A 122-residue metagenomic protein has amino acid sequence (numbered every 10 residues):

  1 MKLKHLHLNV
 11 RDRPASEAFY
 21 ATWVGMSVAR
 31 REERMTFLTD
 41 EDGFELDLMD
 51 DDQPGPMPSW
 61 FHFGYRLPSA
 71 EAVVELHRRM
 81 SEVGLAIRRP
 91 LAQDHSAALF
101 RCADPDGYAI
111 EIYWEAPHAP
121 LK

Functional and structural regions predicted by a protein language model:
M1-P14, H62-F63, A116-K122: N-terminal beta-strand motif that seeds the catalytic metal site of vicinal oxygen chelate
D12-P14, P68-A72: Helix N-cap motif at beta-to-alpha junctions
D12-S27: Amphipathic alpha-helical segments
F19, E71-R78: Short amphipathic alpha-helices within nucleic acid-binding modules
G25-R31, A86-P90: Short secondary-structure junctions
S27-S59, A109-E115: Conserved short beta-strand elements that form part of the metal-binding/catalytic scaffold of enzyme active sites
T36, F61, S96-F100: Short beta-strand micro-motifs in enzyme catalytic cores
H77-R78, E82-K122: Vicinal oxygen chelate
